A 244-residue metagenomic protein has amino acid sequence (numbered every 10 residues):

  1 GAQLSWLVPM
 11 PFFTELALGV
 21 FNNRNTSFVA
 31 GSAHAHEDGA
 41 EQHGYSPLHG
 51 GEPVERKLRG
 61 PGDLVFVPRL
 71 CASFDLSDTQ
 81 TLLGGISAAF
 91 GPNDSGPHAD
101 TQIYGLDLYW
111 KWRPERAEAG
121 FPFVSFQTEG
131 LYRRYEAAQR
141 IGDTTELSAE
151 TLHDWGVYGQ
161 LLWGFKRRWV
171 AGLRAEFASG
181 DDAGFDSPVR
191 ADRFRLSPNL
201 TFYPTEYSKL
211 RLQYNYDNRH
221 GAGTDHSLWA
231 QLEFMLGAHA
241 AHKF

Functional and structural regions predicted by a protein language model:
G1-D94: Aromatic- and glycine-enriched pocket-lining scaffold segments that form the walls of small-molecule binding clefts
L4, L16-L18, L70, G84-I86 (+7 more regions): Membrane-embedded beta-strand positions of outer-membrane beta-barrel proteins
V8, V20-T26, F74, A88-D94 (+5 more regions): Transmembrane beta-strands of outer-membrane beta-barrel pores
P9-L16, D75-G84, R113-V124, R168 (+3 more regions): Short loop/turn motifs that connect adjacent beta-strands in outer-membrane beta-barrel proteins
F12, G62-F66, D100-Y104, T151-V157 (+2 more regions): Residues that define the transmembrane beta-barrel architecture of outer-membrane proteins
T79-S187: Detector for outer-membrane/organellar transmembrane beta-barrel domains, recognizing the amphipathic beta-strand
L106-L108, F202, T224-F244: Outer-membrane beta-barrel "beta-signal"
R168-Y207, R211-D217, F244: Outer membrane beta-barrel transmembrane domains
